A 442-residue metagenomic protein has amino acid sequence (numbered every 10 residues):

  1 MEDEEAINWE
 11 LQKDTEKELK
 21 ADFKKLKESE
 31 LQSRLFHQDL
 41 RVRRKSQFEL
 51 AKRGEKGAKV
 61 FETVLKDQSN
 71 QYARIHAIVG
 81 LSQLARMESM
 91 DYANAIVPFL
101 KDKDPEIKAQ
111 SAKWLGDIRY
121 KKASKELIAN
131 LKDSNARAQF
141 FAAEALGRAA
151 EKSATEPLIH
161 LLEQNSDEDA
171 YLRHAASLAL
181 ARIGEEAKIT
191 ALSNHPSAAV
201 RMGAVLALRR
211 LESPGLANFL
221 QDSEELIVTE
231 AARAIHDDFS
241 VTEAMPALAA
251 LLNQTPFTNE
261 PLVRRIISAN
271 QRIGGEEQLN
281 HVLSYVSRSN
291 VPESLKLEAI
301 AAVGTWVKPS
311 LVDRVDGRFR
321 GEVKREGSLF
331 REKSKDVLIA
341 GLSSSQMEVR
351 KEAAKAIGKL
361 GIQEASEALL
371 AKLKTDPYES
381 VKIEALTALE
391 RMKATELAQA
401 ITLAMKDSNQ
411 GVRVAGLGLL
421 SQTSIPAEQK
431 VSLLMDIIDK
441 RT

Functional and structural regions predicted by a protein language model:
M1-K24: Long, contiguous interaction/recruitment modules in multidomain scaffold/adaptor proteins
E2, K24, L35-R53, V79-R86 (+2 more regions): C-terminal substrate/ligand-recognition segments
K24-S33, G54-K66, R86-K101, Y120-K132 (+9 more regions): Amphipathic alpha-helical scaffolding segments comprising HEAT/armadillo-like alpha-solenoid repeats
L40-R41, N70-Y72, M90, P105-E106 (+14 more regions): Alpha-helix N-cap/helix-start positions at coil->helix boundaries
R43-R44, I75, N94, A109-Q110 (+12 more regions): Alpha-solenoid HEAT/ARM repeat scaffold
E49-K52, G80-Q83, W114-D117, A145-R148 (+9 more regions): Core register positions within helices of long alpha-helical scaffolds
A73-I75, V79-A85, M90-F99, K103-A109 (+2 more regions): Extended hydrophobic/aromatic segments used for targeting, binding, or gating
I96, P105-G116, A123, L127 (+3 more regions): Extended, hydrophobic alpha-helical segments in both membrane/secreted and soluble proteins
